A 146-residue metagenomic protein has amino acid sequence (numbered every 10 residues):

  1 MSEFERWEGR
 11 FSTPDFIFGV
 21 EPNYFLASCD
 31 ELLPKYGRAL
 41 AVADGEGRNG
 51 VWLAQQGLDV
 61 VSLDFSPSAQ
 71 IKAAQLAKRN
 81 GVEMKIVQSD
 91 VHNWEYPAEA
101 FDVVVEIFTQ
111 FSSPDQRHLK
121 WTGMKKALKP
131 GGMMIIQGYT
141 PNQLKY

Functional and structural regions predicted by a protein language model:
M1-P34, N142: Conserved class I S-adenosyl-L-methionine
Y36-G45: Conserved class I S-adenosyl-L-methionine
D59-D64: Conserved SAM-binding motif I beta-strand of class I
S66-S68: Conserved SAM/SAH-binding beta-strand->alpha-helix loop
N80-H92: Conserved SAM-binding strand-loop segment of SAM-dependent methyltransferases
H92-V103: A short acidic, Gly/Pro-enriched loop at the edge of an enzyme's catalytic core that lines a small-molecule cofactor
F111-M124: A short, conserved alpha-helix within the catalytic core of class I
G131-Y139: Conserved beta-strand signature within the Rossmann-like core of class I S-adenosyl-L-methionine
